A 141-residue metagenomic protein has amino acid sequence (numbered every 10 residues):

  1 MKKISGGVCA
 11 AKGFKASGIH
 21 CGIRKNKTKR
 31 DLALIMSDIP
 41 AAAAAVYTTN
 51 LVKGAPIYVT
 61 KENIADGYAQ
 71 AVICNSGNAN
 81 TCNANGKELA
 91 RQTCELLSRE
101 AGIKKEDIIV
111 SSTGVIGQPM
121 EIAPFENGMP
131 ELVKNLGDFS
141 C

Functional and structural regions predicted by a protein language model:
M1-C141: Alpha/propeptide regions of enzymes that mature by internal proteolysis
